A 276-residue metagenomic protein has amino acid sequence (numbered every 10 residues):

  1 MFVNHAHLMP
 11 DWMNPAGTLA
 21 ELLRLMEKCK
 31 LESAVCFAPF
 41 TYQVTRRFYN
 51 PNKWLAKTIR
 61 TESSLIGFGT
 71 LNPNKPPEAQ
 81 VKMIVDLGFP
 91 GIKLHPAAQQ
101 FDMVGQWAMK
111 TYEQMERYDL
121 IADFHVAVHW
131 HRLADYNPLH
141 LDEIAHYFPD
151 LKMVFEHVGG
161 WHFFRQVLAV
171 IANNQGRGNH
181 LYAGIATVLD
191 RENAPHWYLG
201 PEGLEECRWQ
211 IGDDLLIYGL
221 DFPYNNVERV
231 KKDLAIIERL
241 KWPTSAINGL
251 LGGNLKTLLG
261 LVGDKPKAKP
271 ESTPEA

Functional and structural regions predicted by a protein language model:
M1-N4, A16-S33, M83, E206 (+2 more regions): Mid-to-C-terminal alpha-helical segments outside catalytic/metal-binding sites
F2-M9, H125, H157: Histidine-centered divalent metal-coordination motifs
H5, M26, L55, I84 (+7 more regions): Conserved, mostly hydrophobic/aromatic
M9-W12, T41-V44, N74-P76, Q99 (+4 more regions): Active-site environment of divalent metal-dependent phosphoester hydrolases
P15-M26, N74-I84, W107, G200: Short, acidic/polar
E32-S33, T41, R46-Y136, Y182: Active-site gating/metal-coordination segments in enzymes
F37, H95, G219: Conserved residues at the C-terminal ends of beta-strands
P90-G91, V104-I217: Catalytic pocket-lining loop regions of alpha/beta-barrel enzymes, especially the amidohydrolase/enolase/GH5 lineages
